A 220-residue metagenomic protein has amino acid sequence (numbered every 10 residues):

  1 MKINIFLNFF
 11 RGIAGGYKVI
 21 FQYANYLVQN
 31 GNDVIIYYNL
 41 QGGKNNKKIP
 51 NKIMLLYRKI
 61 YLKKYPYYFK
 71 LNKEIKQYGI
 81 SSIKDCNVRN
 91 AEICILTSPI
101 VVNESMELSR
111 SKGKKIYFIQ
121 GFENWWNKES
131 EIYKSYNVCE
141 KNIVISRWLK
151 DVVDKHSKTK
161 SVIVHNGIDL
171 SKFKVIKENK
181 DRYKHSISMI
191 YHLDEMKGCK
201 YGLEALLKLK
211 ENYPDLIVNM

Functional and structural regions predicted by a protein language model:
L7-V19, E195-G198: A short, glycine/small-residue-rich beta-strand->loop->alpha-helix junction that serves as a flexible
N32-D33, L203-M220: A conserved nucleotide-sugar
S81-R89, E123-V144, L149-H156: Membrane-proximal helix-turn-helix segments that form the acceptor-binding/catalytic region of lipid-linked
I93-S98, M106-W125, I143: Active-site proximal beta-strand in glycosyltransferases
M106-G113, K150-I168: Helix-loop-beta element that forms the nucleotide-linked donor phosphate-binding surface in glycosyltransferases
N124-E131, K155, V162-Y183: Acidic anion/phosphate-binding donor-loop and adjacent secondary structure in glycosyltransferase catalytic cores
I143, N179-K197, L203-K208: Conserved donor-binding/catalytic core segment of Leloir-type glycosyltransferases
